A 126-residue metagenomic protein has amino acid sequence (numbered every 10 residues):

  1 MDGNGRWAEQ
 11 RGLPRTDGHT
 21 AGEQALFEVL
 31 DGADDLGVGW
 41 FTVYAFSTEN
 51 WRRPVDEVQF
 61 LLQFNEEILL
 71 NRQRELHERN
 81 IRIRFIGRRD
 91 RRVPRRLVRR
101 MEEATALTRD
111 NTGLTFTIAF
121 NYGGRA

Functional and structural regions predicted by a protein language model:
M1-A126: Flexible, compositionally biased loop and terminal segments
